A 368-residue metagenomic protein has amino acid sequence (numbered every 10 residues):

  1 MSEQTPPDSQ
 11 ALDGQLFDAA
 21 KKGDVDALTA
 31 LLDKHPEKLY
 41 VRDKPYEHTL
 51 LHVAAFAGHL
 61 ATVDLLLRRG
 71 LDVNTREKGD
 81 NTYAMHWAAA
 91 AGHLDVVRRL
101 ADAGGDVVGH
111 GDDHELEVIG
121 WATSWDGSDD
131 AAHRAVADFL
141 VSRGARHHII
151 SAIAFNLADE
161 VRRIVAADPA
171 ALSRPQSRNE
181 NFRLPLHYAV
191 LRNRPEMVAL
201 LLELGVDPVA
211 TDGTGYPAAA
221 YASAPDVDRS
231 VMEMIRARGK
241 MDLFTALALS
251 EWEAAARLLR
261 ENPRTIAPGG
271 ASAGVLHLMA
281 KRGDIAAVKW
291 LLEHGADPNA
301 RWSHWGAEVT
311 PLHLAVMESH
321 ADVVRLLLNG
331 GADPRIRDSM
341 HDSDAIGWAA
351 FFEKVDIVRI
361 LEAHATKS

Functional and structural regions predicted by a protein language model:
S2-Q15, S124-F155, R163, D226-R257 (+3 more regions): Ankyrin-repeat-protein effector appendages
E3-Y46, L50, F155-Q176, N181 (+3 more regions): N-terminal segments that cap or nucleate solenoid repeat domains
Q10-L16, V41-L50, R76-M85, H110-S124 (+7 more regions): Ankyrin-repeat boundary/"N-cap" motif
D18-G23, V53-H59, W87-H93, G120-A131 (+7 more regions): Ankyrin repeat A-helix N-terminal signature
A27, A61-T62, D95-V96, A132-V136 (+7 more regions): Conserved ankyrin/ankyrin-like repeat signature
L28, L51-A54, V63-L66, M85-A88 (+6 more regions): Hydrophobic packing within well-folded, soluble alpha/beta domains
L32-E37, D64-D72, R99-D106, D138-A145 (+7 more regions): Ankyrin repeat domain, specifically the short helix-to-loop turn at the C-terminus of the second helix of each repeat
L94-A101, V108, P195, A199-L202 (+2 more regions): Ankyrin-repeat and related helical/solenoid repeat scaffolds used for protein-protein interactions
